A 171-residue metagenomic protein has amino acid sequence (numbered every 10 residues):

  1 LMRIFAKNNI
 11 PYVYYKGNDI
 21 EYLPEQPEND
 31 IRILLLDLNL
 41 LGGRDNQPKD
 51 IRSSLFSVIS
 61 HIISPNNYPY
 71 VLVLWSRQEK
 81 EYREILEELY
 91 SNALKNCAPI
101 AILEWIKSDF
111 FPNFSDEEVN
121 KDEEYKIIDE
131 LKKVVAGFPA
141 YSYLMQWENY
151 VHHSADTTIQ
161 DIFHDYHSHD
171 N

Functional and structural regions predicted by a protein language model:
L1-N171: Extended charged low-complexity segments that act as oligomerization/scaffolding linkers
